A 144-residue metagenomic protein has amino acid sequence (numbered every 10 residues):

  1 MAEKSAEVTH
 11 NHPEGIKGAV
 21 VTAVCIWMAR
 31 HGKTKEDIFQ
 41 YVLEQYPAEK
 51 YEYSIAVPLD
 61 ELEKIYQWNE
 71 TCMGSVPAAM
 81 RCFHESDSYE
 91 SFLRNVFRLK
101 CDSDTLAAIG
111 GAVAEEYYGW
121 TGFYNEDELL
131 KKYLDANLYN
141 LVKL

Functional and structural regions predicted by a protein language model:
A2-H10, K17-W27, G74, A79-L144: Catalytic phosphate/nucleotide-handling subdomain of diverse soluble enzymes
G18-S88, L141-L144: A cyclin-like helical interaction fold
